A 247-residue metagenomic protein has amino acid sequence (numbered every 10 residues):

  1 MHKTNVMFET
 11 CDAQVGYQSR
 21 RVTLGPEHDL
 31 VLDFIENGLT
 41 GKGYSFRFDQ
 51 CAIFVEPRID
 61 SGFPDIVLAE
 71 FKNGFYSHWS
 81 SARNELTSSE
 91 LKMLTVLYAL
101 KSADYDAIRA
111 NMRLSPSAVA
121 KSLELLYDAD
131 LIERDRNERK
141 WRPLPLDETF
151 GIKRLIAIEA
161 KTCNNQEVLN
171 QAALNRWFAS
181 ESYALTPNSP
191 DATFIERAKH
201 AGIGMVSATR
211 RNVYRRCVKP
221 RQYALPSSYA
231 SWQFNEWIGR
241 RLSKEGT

Functional and structural regions predicted by a protein language model:
H2-T10, E159-L169: An N-terminal amphipathic alpha-helical segment
T4-F75, R83-S88, K92-R139, K244-T247: Acidic-basic catalytic patches of nuclease active cores, encompassing PD-(D/E)XK and other metal-cofactor nuclease
F63, A157-E159: Short hydrophobic-acidic sequence motifs that mark active-site Asp/Glu residues
L68-S77, S122, L131, L146-A157 (+2 more regions): Active-site beta-strand-loop-beta-strand hairpin of nuclease catalytic cores that positions key catalytic residues
V119, R142, V168, P190-D191: Amphipathic coiled-coil/heptad-repeat helices and related helical stalk/stem segments that mediate oligomerization
E138-L146: Minor-groove-contacting beta-hairpin "wing" of winged helix-turn-helix DNA-binding domains
N164-N165, A179-N212: Nucleic-acid nuclease catalytic cores
M205-E245: Helix-rich interaction surfaces within compact, conserved domain-sized segments that mediate assembly or partner
